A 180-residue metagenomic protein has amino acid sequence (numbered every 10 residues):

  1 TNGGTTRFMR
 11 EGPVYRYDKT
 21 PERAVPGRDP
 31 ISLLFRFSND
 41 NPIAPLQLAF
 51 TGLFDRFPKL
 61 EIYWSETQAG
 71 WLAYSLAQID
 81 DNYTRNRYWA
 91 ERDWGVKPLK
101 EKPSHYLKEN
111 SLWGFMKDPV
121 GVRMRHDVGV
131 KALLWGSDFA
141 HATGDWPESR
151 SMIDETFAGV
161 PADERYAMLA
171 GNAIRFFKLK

Functional and structural regions predicted by a protein language model:
T1-H105, P119-K131: Histidine/acidic residue-rich metal-binding segments in metalloenzymes
R36-N39, F139, D154: Active-site rim elements
N39-N41, N110-G114: Short, flexible loop segments at the rims of nucleotide/cofactor-binding pockets, characterized by
T51-G52, L60, G70-W71, W89-L99 (+3 more regions): Mid-to-C-terminal alpha-helical segments outside catalytic/metal-binding sites
